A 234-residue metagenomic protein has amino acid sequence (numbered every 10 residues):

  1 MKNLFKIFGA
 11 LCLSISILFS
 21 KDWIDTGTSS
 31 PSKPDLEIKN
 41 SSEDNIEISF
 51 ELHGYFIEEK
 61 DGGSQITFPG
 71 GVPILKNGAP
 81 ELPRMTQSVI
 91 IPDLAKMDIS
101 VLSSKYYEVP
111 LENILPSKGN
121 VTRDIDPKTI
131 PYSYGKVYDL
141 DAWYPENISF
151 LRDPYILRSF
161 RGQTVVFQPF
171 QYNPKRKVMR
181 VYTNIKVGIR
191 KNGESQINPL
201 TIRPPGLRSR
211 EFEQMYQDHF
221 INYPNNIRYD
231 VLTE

Functional and structural regions predicted by a protein language model:
K2-L11: Sec-dependent signal peptide recognition, specifically the positively charged N-region followed immediately by
F5-K6, S16, V165: Generic signature of intrinsically disordered, low-complexity, basic-rich segments and short cationic peptides
A10-S20: Hydrophobic h-region of N-terminal signal peptides that target proteins for export in Gram-negative bacteria
S20-E234: Extracellular pro-sequences of secreted precursors
